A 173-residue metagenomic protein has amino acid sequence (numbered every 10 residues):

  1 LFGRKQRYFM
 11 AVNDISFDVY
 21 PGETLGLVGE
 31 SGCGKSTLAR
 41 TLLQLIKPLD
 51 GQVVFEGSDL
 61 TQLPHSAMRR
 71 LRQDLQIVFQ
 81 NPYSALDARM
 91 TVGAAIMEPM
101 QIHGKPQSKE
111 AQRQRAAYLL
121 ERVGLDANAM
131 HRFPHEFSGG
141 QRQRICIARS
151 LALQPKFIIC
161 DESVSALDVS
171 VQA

Functional and structural regions predicted by a protein language model:
L1-A173: ABC transporter nucleotide-binding domains
